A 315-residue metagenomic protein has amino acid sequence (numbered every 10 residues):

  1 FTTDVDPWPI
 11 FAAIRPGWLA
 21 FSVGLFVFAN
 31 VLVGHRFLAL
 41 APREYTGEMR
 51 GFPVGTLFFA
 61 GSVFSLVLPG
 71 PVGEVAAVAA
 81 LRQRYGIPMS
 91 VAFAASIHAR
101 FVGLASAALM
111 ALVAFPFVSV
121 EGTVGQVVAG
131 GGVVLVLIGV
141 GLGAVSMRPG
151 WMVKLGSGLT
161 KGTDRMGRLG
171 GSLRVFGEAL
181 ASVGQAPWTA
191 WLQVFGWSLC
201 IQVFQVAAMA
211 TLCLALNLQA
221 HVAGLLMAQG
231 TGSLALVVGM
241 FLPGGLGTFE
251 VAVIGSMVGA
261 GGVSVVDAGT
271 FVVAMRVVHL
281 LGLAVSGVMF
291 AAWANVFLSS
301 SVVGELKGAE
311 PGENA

Functional and structural regions predicted by a protein language model:
F1-F59, F117, E121-V237, V263-V273 (+1 more regions): Predominantly cytoplasmic-facing regulatory/coupling regions of multi-pass membrane proteins
E44-G55, A76-F101, Q219, V258: Membrane-interface segments at transmembrane-helix boundaries
Y45-E48, F59-A76: Short intracellular "coupling" helices and adjacent cytoplasmic loop segments at the cytosolic face of multi-pass
A60-L68, V91-L112, A235, T270-S286: Membrane-embedded alpha-helical segments of transport systems, primarily multispan ion/solute transporters
G61-P69, L214, G230-E250: Transmembrane alpha-helix interface/packing and boundary motifs in multi-pass membrane proteins, characterized by
V72-Q83, V113, F241-G259: Re-entrant/interfacial helical elements at transmembrane boundaries that shape and gate the permeation pathway
V75-A80, F93-S96, S106-A108, G196-W197 (+1 more regions): Hydrophobic alpha-helical membrane segments of integral membrane proteins
L81-M89, A228, G232, E250-D267: Interfacial segments of multi-pass membrane proteins
